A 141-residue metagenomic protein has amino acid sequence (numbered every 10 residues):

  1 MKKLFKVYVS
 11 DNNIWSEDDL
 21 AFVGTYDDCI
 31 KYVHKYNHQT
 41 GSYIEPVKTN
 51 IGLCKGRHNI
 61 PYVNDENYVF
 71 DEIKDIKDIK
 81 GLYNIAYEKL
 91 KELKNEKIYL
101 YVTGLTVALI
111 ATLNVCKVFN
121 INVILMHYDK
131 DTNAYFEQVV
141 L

Functional and structural regions predicted by a protein language model:
M1-Y99, V107-L141: Long, low-complexity, Lys/Arg-enriched
